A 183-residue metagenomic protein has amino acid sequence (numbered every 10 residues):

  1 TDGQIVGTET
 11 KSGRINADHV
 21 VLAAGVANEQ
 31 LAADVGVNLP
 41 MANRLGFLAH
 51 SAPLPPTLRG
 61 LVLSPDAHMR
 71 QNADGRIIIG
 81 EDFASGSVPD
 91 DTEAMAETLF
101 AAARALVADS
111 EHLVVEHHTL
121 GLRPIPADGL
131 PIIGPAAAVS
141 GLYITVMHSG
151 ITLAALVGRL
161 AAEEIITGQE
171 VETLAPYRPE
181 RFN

Functional and structural regions predicted by a protein language model:
T1-G3, H50, F182: Short secondary-structure boundary/hinge segments and terminal tails
T1-N16, V20: Conserved beta-strand-loop-beta-strand element in the redox core of flavoprotein oxidoreductases
I5, L22, V157-A161: Conserved short hydrophobic patches within well-ordered secondary structure
R14-I15, H19, A24-G141: Active-site substrate-recognition segment that forms the wall of the catalytic cavity or substrate channel
V107-N183: C-terminal catalytic lobe of FAD-dependent flavoproteins
